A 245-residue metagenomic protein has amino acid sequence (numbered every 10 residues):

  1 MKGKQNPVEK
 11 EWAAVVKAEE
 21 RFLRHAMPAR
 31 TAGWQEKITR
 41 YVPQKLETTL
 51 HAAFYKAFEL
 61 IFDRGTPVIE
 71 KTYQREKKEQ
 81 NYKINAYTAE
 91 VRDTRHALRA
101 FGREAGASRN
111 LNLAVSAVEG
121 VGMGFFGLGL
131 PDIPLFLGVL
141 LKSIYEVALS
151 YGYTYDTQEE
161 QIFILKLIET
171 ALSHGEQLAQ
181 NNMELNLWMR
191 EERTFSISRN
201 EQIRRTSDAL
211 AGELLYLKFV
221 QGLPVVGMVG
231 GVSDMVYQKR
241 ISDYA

Functional and structural regions predicted by a protein language model:
M1-V118, Y145-A245: Terminal, membrane-proximal amphipathic helices and intrinsically disordered targeting/regulatory segments
E119-P131, V225: Transmembrane alpha-helix interface/packing and boundary motifs in multi-pass membrane proteins, characterized by
D132-L137, V229: Hydrophobic alpha-helical membrane segments of integral membrane proteins
V139-S143: Structural signature of FAD isoalloxazine-binding scaffolds in flavoprotein oxidoreductases
